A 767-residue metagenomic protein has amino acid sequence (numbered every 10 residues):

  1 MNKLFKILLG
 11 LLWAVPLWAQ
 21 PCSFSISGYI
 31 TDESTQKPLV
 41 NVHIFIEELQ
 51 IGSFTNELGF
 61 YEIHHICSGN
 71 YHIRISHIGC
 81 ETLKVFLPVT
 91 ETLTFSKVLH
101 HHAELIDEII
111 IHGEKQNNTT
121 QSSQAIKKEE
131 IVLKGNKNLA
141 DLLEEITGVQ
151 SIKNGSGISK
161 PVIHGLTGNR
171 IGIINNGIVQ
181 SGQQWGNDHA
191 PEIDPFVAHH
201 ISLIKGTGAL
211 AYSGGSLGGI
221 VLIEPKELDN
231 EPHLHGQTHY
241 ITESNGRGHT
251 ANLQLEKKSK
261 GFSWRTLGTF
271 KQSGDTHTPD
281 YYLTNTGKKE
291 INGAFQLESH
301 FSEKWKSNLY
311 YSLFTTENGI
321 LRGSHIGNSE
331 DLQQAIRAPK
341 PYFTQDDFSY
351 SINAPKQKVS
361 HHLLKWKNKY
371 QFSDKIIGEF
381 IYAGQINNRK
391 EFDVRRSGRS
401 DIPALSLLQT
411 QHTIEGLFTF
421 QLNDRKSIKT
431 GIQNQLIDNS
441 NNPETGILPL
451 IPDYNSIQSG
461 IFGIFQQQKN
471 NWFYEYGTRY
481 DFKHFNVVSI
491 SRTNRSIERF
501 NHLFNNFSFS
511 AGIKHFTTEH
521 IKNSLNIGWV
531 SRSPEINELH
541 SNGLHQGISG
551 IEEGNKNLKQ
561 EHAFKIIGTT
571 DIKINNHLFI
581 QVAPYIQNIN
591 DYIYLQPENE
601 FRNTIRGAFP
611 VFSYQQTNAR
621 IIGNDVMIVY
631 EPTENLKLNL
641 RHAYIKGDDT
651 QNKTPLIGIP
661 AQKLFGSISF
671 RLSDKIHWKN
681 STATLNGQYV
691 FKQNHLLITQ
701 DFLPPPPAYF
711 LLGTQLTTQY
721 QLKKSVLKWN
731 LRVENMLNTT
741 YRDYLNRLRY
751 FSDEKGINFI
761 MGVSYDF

Functional and structural regions predicted by a protein language model:
T31, H43-E47, S76-C80, T90-V132 (+1 more regions): Short, acidic, small-residue-rich periplasmic hinge/interaction motif at the N-terminus of Gram-negative outer-membrane
E62-H64, I178-G206: Short acidic/polar hinge/loop motifs at secondary-structure boundaries that mediate gating or recognition
T94-V98, L139-L142, S159-V162, I174 (+4 more regions): N-terminal periplasmic accessory domains that precede and gate Gram-negative outer-membrane beta-barrel machines
G182, V197-H199, L210-D280, T286-G293 (+1 more regions): Outer-membrane beta-barrel translocator/receptor signature
S273, P279, T284-T286, K306-Y370 (+4 more regions): Flexible loop and strand-edge segments within Gram-negative outer membrane beta-barrel domains
L405-L417, G460, E553-K559, K565 (+2 more regions): Outer membrane beta-barrel strand-and-loop segments of large Gram-negative receptors, especially TonB-dependent
S531-R532, N588-D591, L595, Y689-L696 (+1 more regions): C-terminal beta-signal and adjacent terminal beta-strands/loops of Gram-negative outer-membrane beta-barrel proteins
Y585-N588, G607-N694: Gram-negative outer-membrane beta-barrel transporters
